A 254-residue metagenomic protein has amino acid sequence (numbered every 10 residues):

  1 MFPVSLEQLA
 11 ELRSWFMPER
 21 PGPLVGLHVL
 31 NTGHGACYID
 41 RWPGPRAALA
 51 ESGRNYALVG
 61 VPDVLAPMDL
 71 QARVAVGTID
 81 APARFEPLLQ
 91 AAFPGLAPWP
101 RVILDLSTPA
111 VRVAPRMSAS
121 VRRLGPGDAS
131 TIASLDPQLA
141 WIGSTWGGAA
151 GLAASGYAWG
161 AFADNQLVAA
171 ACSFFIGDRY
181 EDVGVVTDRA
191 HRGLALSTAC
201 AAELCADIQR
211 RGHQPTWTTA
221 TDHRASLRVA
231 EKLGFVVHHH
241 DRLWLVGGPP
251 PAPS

Functional and structural regions predicted by a protein language model:
M1-P23, P109-G147: Short amphipathic alpha-helix that is part of the acyltransferase structural core
M1-R54: Generic N-terminal amphipathic/basic segments
R20-G33, P137-A158, F162: Active-site rim helix/loop that mediates acceptor-substrate recognition in acyltransferases
N31-S130, W244-L245: Acyl-donor-binding surface of acyltransferase catalytic domains
V64-D69, V183, G193-D207, L227-K232: Conserved acetyl-CoA-binding loop-helix of GNAT-fold acetyltransferases
A72-A83, I208-A220: Conserved GNAT acetyl-CoA-binding A-motif
E86-G95, T198, T221-H239: Conserved active-site alpha-helix within GNAT-family acetyltransferase domains
A150-A158, F162-Y180, G184-D188: A conserved beta-strand-loop-helix scaffold within acyl/acetyltransferase catalytic domains
